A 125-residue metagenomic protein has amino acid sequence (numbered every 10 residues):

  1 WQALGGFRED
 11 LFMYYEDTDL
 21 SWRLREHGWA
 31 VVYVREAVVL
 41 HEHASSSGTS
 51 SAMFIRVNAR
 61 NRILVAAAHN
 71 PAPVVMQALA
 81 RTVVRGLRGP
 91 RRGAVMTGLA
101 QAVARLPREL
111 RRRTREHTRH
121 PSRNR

Functional and structural regions predicted by a protein language model:
W1-Q2, N124: Short, intrinsically disordered, charge-balanced linker/junction segments flanking boundaries in proteins
Q2, L64-A68, R85: Short glycine/serine- and small hydrophobic-enriched flexible loop segments
Q2-V38: A short, conserved alpha-helix in the catalytic core of glycosyltransferases
Y15, T49, M53, E116-S122: Residues at secondary-structure transition points
V31, V39, S50-V74, A94-E109: Catalytic core of nucleotide-sugar-dependent glycosyltransferases
V38-L40, R81: Positions that flank functional sites
H43-S47: Short acidic, glycine/proline-rich loop/turn micro-motifs
A72-R125: Non-catalytic, C-terminal membrane-associated alpha-helical segments of glycosyltransferases
